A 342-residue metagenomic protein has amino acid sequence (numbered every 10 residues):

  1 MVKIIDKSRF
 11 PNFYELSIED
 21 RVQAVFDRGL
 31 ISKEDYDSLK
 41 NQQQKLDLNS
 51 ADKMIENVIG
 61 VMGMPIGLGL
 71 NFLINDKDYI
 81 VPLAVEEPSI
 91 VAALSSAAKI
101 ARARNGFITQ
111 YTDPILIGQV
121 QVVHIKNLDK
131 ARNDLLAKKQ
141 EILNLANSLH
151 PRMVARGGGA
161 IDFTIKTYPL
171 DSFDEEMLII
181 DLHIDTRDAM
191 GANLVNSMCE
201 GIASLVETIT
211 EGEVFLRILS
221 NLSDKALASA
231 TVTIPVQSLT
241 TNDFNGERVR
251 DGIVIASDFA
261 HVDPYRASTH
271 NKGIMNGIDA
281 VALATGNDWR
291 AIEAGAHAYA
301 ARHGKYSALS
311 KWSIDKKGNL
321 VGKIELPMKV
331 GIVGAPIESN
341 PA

Functional and structural regions predicted by a protein language model:
M1-Y79, E87, F107, Y111-I115: Acidic/polar, glycine-rich intrinsically disordered N-terminal extensions of enzymes
F13-S17, Q43, D47, G60 (+13 more regions): Catalytic cores of large soluble enzymes that bind and process phosphate-bearing ligands
S17-R21, D35, D47-M54, M64 (+14 more regions): General structural feature for long, well-ordered alpha-helical segments within catalytic domains of soluble enzymes
A24-R28, A97, E141, L145 (+2 more regions): Residues that form generic nucleotide/phosphate-binding pockets
L30-K45, D78-I90, R132-S148, R217-N242 (+1 more regions): Charged, low-complexity, helix/coiled-coil-prone segments
S38-I59, A155-L170, L239-D258: A short, flexible low-complexity segment enriched in Lys/Arg and Gly/Pro that occurs in N-terminal basic tails
A51-M54, G60-E175, I180-H183: Small-residue-rich
D188-M190, V195-S339: Glycine-rich anion/phosphate-binding loop at the beta-strand->alpha-helix junction
